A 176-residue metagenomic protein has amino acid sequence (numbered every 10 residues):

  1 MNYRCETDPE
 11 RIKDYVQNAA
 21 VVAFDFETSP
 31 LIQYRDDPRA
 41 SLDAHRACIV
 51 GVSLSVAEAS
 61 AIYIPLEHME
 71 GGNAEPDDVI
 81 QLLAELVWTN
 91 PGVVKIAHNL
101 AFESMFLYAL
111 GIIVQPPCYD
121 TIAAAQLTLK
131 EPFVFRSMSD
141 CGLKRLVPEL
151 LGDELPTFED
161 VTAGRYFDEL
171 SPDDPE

Functional and structural regions predicted by a protein language model:
M1-D36, H45, L66, P76-V79 (+2 more regions): N-terminal accessory regions of nucleic-acid-interacting proteins
N2-R4, A47-E176: Active-site-proximal helix-loop-helix substrate-binding element of RNase H-like nuclease domains
S41-D43: Structural signature of tandem-repeat unit edges
